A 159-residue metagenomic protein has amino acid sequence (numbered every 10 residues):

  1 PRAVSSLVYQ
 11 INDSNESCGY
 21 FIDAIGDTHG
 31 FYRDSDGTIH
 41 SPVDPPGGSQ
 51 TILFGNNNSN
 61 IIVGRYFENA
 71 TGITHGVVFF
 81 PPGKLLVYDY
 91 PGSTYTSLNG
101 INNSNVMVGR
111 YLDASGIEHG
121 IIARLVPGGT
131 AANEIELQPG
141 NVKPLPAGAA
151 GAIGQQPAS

Functional and structural regions predicted by a protein language model:
P1-S159: Residue-level hotspots at or immediately adjacent to binding/recognition sites across diverse folds
